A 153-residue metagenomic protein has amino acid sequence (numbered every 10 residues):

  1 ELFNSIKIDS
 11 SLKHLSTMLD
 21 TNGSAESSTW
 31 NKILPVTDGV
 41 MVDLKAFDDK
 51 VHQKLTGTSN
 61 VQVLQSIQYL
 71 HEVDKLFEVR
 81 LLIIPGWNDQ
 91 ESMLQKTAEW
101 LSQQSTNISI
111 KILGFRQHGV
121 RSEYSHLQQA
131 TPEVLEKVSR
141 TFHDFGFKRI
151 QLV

Functional and structural regions predicted by a protein language model:
E1-Y124: Conserved AdoMet/S-adenosylmethionine-binding subsite of the radical SAM
Q68, S102, E136-H143: Class I S-adenosyl-L-methionine
S125-T141: A structural motif corresponding to the C-terminal lobe/cap of the Radical SAM core domain
S139-V153: A cross-taxonomic marker for long C-terminal extensions/tails that follow the last structured domain
